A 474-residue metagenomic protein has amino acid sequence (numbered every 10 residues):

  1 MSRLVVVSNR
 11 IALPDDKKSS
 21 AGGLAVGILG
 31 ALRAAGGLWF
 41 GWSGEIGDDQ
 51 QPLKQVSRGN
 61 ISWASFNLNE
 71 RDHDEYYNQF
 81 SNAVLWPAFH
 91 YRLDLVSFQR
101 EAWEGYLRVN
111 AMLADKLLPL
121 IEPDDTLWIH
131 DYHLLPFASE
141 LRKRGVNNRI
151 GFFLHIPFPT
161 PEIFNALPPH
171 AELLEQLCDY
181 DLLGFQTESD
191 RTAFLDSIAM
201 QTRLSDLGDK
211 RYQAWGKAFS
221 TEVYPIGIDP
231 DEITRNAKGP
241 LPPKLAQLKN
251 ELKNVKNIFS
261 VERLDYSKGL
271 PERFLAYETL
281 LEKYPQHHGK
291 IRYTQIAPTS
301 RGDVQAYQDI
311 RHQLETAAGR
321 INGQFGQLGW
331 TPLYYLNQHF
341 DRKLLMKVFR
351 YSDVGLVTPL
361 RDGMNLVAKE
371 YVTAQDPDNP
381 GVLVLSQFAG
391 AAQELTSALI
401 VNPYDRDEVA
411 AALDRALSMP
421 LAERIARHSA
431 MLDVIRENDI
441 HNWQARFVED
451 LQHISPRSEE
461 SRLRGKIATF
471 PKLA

Functional and structural regions predicted by a protein language model:
M1-A474: Catalytic cores of carbohydrate-active enzymes across secretory and cytosolic contexts
